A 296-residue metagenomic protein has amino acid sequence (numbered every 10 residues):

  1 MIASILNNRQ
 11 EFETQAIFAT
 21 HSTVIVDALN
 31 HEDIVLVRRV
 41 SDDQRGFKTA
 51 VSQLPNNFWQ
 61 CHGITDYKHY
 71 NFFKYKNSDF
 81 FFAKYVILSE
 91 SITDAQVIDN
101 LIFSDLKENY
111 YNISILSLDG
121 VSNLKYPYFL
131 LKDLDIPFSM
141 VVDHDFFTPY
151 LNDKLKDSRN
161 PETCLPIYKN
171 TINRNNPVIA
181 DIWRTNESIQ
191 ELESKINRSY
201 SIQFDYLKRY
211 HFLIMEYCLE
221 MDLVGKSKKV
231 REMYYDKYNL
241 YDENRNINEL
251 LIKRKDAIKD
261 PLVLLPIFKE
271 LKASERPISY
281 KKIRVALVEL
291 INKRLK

Functional and structural regions predicted by a protein language model:
M1-K76, P277-L295: Switch/communication elements of ASCE P-loop NTPase nucleotide-binding domains
Y70, K74-L88, I92-K296: Acidic, Mg2+-coordinating catalytic modules of nucleic-acid enzymes
